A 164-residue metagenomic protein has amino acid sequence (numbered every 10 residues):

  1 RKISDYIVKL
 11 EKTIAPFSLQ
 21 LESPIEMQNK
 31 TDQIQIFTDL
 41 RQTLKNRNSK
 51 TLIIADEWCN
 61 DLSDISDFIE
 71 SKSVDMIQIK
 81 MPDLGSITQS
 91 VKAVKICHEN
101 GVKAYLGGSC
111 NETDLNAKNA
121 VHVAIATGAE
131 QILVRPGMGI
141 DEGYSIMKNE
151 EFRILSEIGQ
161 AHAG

Functional and structural regions predicted by a protein language model:
R1-V123, L133-V134, I140-E150: Catalytic core of soluble alpha/beta enzymes
A126-A129: Short, well-ordered loop/turn and helix-capping segments at boundaries between secondary-structure elements and domains
Q131-M138, R153-G159: C-terminal functional extensions of proteins
G143, M147-G164: C-terminal extensions of enzymes
